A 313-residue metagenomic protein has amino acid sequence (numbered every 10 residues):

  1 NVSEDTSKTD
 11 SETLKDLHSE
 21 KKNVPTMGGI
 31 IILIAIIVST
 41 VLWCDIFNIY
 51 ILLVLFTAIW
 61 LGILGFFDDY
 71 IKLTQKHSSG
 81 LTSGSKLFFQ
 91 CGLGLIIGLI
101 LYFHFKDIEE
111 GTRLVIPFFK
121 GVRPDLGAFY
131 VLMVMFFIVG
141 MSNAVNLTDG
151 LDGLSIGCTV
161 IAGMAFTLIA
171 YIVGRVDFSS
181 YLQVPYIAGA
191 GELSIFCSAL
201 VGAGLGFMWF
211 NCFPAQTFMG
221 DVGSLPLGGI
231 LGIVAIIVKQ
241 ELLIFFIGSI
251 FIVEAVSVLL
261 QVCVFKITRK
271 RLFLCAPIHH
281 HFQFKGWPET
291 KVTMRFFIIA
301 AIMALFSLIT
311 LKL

Functional and structural regions predicted by a protein language model:
N1-S3, I63-D68: Alpha-helical transmembrane segments within multi-pass membrane transporters and channels
D5-T9, I34-I63, I97-L114, F129-V134 (+2 more regions): Alpha-helical transmembrane segments
T6-V24, S79-K86, F284: Juxtamembrane helix-capping/reentrant segments at transmembrane boundaries
T9-L17, G111-L126: Interfacial loop/helix-cap signal at membrane boundaries in integral membrane proteins
K21-L33, G84-L93, E289-I299: Select subsegments of transmembrane alpha-helices in polytopic membrane proteins, especially boundary-proximal
K22, F47-L55, T74-F89: Membrane-interfacial loop-to-helix junctions in multi-pass inner-membrane proteins
K72-T82, I116-P124, P288: Membrane interface segments of multi-pass transport proteins and intramembrane proteases
L81-G92, D152-C158: Alpha-helical transmembrane segments and their helix-start/interface "positive-inside/aromatic belt" motifs in integral
